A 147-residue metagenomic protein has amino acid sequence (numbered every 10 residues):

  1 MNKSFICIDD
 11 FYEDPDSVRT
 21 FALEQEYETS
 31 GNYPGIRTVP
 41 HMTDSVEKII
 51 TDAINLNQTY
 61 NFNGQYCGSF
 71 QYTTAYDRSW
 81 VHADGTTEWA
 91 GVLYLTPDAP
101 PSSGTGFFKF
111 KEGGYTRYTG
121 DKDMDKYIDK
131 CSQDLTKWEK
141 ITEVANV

Functional and structural regions predicted by a protein language model:
M1-V81, G104, K111, Y127: Non-heme Fe(II)/2-oxoglutarate
T73-V147: Catalytic core of non-heme Fe(II) oxygenases with the double-stranded beta-helix
